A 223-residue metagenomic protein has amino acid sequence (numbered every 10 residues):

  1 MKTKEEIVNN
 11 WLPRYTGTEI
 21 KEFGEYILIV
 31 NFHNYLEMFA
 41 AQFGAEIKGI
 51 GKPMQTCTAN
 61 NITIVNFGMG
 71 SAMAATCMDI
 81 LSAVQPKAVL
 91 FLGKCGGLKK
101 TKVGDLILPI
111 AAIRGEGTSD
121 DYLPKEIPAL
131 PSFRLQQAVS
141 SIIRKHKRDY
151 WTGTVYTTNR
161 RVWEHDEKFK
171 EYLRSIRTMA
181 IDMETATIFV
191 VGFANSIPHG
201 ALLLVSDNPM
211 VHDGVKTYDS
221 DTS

Functional and structural regions predicted by a protein language model:
M1-Q137: Metabolite-binding pocket within alpha/beta catalytic cores that recognizes anionic/polar moieties
F32, G96, Y156-R161, T187 (+2 more regions): Glycine-rich beta-alpha junction loops
V65, L90, I107, G153 (+2 more regions): Hydrophobic/aromatic beta-strand patches that form the interior of the parallel beta-sheet core in alpha/beta enzyme
L106-I110, F169, H199-G200, Y218-S220: Short, hinge-like loop/turn segments at secondary-structure boundaries
G115-T118, W163-H165, P209-D213: Short acidic/His/Gly/Ser-rich catalytic and metal-binding motifs that mark active-site loops of diverse hydrolases
E126-I176: Active-site rim beta-loop-alpha module in soluble metabolic enzymes
E167-L173, R177-N208: A C-terminal functional module that forms or caps the active site or interfaces directly with catalytic machinery
P209-S223: His/Asp/Glu-rich mid-to-C-terminal helical/loop segments that flank catalytic regions of hydrolases
